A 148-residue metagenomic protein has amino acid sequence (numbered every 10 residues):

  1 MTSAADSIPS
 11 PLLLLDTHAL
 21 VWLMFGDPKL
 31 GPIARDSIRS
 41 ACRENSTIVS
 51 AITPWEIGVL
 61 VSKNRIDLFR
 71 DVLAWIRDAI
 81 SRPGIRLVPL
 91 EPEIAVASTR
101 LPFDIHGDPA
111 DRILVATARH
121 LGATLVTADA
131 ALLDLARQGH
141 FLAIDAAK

Functional and structural regions predicted by a protein language model:
M1-I8, V115, R119-K148: Acidic, PIN/NYN-like endoribonuclease modules and their adjacent C-terminal/linker elements
T2-P28, V49, H120: Metal-dependent nucleic-acid phosphoesterase active-site entry motif
L14-L15, D36-I66, V88-L90: PIN/NYN-family metal-dependent endoribonuclease catalytic core
A19, T53-P54, I94, L114 (+1 more regions): Alpha-helix capping/helix-boundary segments
A19-L30, T53-D71, T99-I105: A short secondary-structure junction motif
E44-T47, R82-R86, H120-T124: Short active-site oxyanion
A51, I76-F103: Acidic catalytic patch
A110: Acidic donor-binding loop at a coil-to-helix junction in glycosyltransferase catalytic cores that engages
